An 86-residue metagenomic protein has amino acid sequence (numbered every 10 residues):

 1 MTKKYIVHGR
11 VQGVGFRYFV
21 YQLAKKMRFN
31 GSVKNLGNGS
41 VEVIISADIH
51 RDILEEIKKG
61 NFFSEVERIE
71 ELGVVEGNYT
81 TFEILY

Functional and structural regions predicted by a protein language model:
M1-Y86: Intrinsically disordered, low-complexity, mixed-charge
